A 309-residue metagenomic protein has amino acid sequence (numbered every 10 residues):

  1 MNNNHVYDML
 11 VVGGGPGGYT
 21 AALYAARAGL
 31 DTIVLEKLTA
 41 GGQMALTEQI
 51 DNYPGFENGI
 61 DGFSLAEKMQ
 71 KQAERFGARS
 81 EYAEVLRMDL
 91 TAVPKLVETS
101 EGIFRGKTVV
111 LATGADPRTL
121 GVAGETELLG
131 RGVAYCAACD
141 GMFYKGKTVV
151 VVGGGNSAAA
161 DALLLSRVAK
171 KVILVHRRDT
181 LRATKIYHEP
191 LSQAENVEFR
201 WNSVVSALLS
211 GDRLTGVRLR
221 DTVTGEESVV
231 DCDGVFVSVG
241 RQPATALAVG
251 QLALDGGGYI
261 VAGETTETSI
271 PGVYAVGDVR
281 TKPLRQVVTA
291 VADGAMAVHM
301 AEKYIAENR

Functional and structural regions predicted by a protein language model:
N3, Y7-F76, A159-T184, D255: Beta1-alpha1 glycine-rich phosphate/pyrophosphate-binding loop at the start of Rossmann-like nucleotide-binding domains
V6, G121, E127-F143, V239-T289 (+2 more regions): FAD-site-proximal beta/loop scaffold in flavoenzymes
G14, T113-G114, V239-G240: Glycine-rich, N-terminal phosphate-binding loop of Rossmann-like dinucleotide-binding domains
A73-V93, V97-E98, I103-F104, S166-G263 (+1 more regions): A Rossmann-like FAD-binding core segment of flavoenzymes
S80-F143, G154: Glycine/small-residue-rich loop that forms an oxyanion/phosphate-binding "nest" at active or ligand-binding sites
T119-L120, A159-A160, R182, E227 (+2 more regions): Glycine/Thr-rich phosphate-binding loops of Rossmann-like dinucleotide-binding domains
